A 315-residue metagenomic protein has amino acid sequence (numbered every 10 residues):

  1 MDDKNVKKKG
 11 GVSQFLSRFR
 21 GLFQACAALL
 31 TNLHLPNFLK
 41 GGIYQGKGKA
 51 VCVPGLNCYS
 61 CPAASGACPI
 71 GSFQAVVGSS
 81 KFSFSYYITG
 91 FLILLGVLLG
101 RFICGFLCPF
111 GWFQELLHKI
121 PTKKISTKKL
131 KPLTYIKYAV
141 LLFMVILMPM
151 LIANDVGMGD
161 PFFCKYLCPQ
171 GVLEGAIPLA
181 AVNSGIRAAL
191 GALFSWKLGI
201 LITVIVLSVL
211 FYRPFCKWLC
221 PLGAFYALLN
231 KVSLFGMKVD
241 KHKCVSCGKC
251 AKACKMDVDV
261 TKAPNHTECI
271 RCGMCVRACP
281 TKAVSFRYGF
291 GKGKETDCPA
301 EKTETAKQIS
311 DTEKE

Functional and structural regions predicted by a protein language model:
M1-T261, T267-E315: Non-ligating segments of multi-cofactor redox enzymes
